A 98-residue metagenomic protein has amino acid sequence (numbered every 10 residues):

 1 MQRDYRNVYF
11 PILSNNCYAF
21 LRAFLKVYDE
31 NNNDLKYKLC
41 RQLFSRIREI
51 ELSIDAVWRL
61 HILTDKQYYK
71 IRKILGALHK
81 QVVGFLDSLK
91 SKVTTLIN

Functional and structural regions predicted by a protein language model:
M1-N98: Amphipathic alpha-helical assembly/interaction segments
